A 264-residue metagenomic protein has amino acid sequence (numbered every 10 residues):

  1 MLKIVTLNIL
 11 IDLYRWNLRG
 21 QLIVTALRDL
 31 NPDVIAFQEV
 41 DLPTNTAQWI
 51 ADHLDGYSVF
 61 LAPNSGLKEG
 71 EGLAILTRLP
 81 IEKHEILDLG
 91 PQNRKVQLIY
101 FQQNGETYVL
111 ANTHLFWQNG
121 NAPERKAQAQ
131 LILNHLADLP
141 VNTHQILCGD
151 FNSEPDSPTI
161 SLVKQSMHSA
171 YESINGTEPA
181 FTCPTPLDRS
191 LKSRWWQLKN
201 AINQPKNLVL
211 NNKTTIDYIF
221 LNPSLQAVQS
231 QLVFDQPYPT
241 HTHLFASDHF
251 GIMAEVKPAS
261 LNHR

Functional and structural regions predicted by a protein language model:
M1-H53, E69-E71, E106, D248 (+1 more regions): N-terminal, active-site-proximal structural segment of metallo-dependent hydrolase catalytic domains
L2, D33-V34, Y108, H144-I146 (+2 more regions): Short, Asp-centered acidic motifs that coordinate Mg2+ and/or phosphate in catalytic or ligand-binding sites
D12-Y14, L42-N45, L67-K68, Q118-G120 (+2 more regions): Active-site environment of divalent metal-dependent phosphoester hydrolases
W16, V34-F116, Q231-F234: Structured beta-strand-rich core segments of catalytic domains in phosphoester-bond hydrolases
I35-Q38, L61-A62, I146-D150, S169-E172: Active-site neighborhood of phospho(di)ester-bond hydrolases with catalytic His/Asp-centered motifs
Y100-Q102, V109-A111, R125-D156, I160-V163: His/acidic metal-ligating clusters that form di-metal
A137-Q145, S153-R264: Metal-dependent phosphoester-hydrolase catalytic domains
